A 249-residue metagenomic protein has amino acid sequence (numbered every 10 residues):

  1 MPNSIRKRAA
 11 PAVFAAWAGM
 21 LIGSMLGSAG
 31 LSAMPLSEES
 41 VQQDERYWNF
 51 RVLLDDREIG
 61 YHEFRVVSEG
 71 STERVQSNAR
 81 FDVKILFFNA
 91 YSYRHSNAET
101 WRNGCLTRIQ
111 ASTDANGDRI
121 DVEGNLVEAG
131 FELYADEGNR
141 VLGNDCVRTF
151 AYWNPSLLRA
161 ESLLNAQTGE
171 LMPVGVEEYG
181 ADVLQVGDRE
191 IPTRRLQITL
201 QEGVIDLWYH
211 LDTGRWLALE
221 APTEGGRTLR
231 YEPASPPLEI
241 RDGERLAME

Functional and structural regions predicted by a protein language model:
P2-G19: Bacterial N-terminal signal peptides that target proteins for export
W17, L21, A129, A135-E137: A mid-sequence interfacial segment
W17-M20, L26, V41-Q42: Intrinsically disordered, low-complexity polar segments enriched in Ser/Thr/Pro and acidic
S24-L36: Signal peptide processing junction and immediate N-terminal pro/mature segment of secreted/exported proteins
A33-E128, Y134-D136, G143-E249: Acidic, serine/threonine-rich low-complexity disordered tracts
